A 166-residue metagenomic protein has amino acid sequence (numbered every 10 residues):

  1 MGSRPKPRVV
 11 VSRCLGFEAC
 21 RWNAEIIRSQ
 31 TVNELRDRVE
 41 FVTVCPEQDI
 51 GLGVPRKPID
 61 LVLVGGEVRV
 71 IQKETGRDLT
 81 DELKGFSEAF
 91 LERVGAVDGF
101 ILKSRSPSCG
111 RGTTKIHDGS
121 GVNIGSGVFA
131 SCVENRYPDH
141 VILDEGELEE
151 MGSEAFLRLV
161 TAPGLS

Functional and structural regions predicted by a protein language model:
M1-R4, Q30-E40, G85-D98: Short amphipathic alpha-helices and their capping/turn segments at secondary-structure boundaries
R8, D98-I101: Structural motif
R8-C45: Glycine-rich, flexible N-terminal cofactor/catalytic loop recognition
C14, K103-S106, G146-E147: Short, well-ordered beta-to-alpha junction loops that form the rim of enzyme active sites and present histidine/acidic
E18-R21, G76-D78, K115-N123: Flexible, glycine/proline-enriched loop segments at strand-loop-helix junctions that form or flank small-ligand binding
V32-V68: Short, surface-exposed acidic-centric catalytic microdomains
G66-A89, V122-S166: Divalent-metal-activated hydrolytic enzyme cores
R105-V133: Short Gly/Thr/Asp-enriched flexible loops that form oxyanion-binding sites at enzyme active sites
